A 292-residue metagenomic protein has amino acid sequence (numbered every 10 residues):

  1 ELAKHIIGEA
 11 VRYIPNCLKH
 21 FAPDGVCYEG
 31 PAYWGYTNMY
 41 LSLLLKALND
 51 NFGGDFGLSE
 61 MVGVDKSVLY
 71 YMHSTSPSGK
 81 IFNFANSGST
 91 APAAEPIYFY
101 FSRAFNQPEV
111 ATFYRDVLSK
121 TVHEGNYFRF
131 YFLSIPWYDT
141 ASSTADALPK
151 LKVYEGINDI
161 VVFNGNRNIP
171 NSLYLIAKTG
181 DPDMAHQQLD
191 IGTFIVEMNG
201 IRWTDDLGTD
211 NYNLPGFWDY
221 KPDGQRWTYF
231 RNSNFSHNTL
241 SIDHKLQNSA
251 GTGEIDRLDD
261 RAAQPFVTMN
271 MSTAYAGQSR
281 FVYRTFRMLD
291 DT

Functional and structural regions predicted by a protein language model:
E1-A32, F132-P149: Active-site lining segments of carbohydrate-active enzymes
K4-V11, Y28-P31, G35-S42, L58-M61 (+3 more regions): Conserved structured core elements
I7-F21, I169-Y174, S272, G277: Active-site-adjacent bridging/hinge elements
V26-P31, F52-F56, D181-D183, Q225-T228: Active-site rim elements
Y36-W203, D256, D260-A262, T268: Carbohydrate-active enzyme catalytic cores, enriched for enzymes that act on polyanionic acidic polysaccharides
Y174-R261: Catalytic core of carbohydrate-active enzymes
T179-G180, N270-T292: Acidic, contiguous internal or C-terminal segments within carbohydrate-active enzymes that form a structured patch used
N238, D256-S272, Y283-T285: Von Willebrand factor type D
